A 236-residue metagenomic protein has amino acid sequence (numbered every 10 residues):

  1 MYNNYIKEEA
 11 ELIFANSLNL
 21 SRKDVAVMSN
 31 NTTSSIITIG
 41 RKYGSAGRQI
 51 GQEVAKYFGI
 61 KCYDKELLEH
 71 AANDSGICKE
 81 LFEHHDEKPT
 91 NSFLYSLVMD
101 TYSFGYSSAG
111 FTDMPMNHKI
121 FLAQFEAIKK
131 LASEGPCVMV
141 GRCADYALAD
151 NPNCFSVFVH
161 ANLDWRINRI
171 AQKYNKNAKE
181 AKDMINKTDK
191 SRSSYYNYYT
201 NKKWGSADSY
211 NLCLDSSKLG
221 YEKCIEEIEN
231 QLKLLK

Functional and structural regions predicted by a protein language model:
M1-S34: Extreme N-terminal, non-catalytic leader segments that precede Walker-type/kinase nucleotide-binding cores
N16, L20, S92, S96-L97 (+2 more regions): Small-molecule kinase domains that catalyze NTP-dependent phosphoryl transfer to phosphate-bearing small molecules
T32-G40, G135: Pre-Walker A (Motif I) flank of P-loop NTPase domains
T38-A55: Glycine-rich phosphate-binding P-loop
I60-N73: Short beta-strand-centered segment that lines the nucleotide-binding/catalytic pocket of NTP-utilizing
A72-P136: ATP-dependent small-molecule kinase phosphotransfer cores that center on conserved nucleotide phosphate-binding segments
L131-E134, C143-C154, R169: RNA pseudouridine synthases
D150-K173, A178-N186: Conserved phosphate-donor/acceptor-positioning beta-strand/loop module used by diverse small-molecule
